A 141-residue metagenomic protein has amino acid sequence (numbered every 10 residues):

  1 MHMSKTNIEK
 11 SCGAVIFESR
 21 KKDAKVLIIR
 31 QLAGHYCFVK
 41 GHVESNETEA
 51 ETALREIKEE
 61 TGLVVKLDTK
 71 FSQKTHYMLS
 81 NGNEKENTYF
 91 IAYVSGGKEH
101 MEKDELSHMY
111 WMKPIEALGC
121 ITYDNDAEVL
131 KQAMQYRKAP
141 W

Functional and structural regions predicted by a protein language model:
H2-V26: Conserved N-terminal beta-strand and adjoining loop/helix that marks the start of the Nudix/MutT-like hydrolase domain
N7-E9, K21, Q31, G82-E84 (+1 more regions): A generic fold-level signal
I16-E18, R30, Y93-V94: Residue-level signal for short segments within beta-strands and strand-turn junctions of well-structured beta-sheet
S19-K21, A33, V43: Short, glycine/serine-rich, charged loops/turns that create anion-binding and catalytic segments at active sites
I29-Y36: Short, flexible turn/loop "capping" segments at secondary-structure junctions
C37-G41: A short gly/proline-enriched turn/hairpin at secondary-structure junctions
V43-T69, Q73-V129: Unchanged
Q132-P140: C-terminal alpha-helix
